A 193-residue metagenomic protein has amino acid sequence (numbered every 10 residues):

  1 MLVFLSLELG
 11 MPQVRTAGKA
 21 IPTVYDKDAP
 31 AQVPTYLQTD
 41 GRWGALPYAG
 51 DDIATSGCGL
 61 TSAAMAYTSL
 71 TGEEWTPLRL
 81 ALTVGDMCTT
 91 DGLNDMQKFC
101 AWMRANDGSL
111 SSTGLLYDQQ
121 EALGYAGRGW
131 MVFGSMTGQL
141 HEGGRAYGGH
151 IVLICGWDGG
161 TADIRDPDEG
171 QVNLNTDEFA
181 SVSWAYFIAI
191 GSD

Functional and structural regions predicted by a protein language model:
M1-G92: Active-site-adjacent structural segments surrounding the nucleophilic cysteine of cysteine proteases and isopeptidases
Y67-D193: Conserved active-site-adjacent core of cysteine acyl-enzyme catalytic domains
